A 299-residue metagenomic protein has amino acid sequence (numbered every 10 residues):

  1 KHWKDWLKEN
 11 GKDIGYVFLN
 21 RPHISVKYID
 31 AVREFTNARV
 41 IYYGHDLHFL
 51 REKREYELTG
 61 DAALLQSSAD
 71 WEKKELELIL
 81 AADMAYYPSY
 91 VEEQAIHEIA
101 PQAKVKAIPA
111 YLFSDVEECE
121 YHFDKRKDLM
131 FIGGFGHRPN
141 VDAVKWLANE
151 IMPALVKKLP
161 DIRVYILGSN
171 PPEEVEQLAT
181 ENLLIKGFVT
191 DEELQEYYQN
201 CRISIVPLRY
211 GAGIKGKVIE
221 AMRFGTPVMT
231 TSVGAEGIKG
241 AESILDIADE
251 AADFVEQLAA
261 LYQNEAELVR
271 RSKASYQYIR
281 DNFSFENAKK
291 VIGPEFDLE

Functional and structural regions predicted by a protein language model:
L7-K27, I41: Short N-terminal targeting/anchoring amphipathic segment
I14-G15, D83, Q199-G213, F224-T226: Acidic donor-binding loop of glycosyltransferase active sites
F35-E52: Active-site proximal beta-strand in glycosyltransferases
H48, A63-A85: Membrane-proximal helix-turn-helix segments that form the acceptor-binding/catalytic region of lipid-linked
L80-Y86, E98-Q102, K106-N200: Conserved catalytic-core segment of nucleotide-activated headgroup transferases in glycan assembly
K217-A221, P227-T231: Short hydrophobic beta-strand element within catalytic cores of glycosyltransferases and related nucleotide-activated
I244-A252, A260-E265: Conserved acidic donor-binding segment of nucleotide-sugar-dependent glycosyltransferases
Q263-F296: A charged, aromatic-enriched C-terminal amphipathic alpha-helix characteristic of glycosyltransferases across folds
